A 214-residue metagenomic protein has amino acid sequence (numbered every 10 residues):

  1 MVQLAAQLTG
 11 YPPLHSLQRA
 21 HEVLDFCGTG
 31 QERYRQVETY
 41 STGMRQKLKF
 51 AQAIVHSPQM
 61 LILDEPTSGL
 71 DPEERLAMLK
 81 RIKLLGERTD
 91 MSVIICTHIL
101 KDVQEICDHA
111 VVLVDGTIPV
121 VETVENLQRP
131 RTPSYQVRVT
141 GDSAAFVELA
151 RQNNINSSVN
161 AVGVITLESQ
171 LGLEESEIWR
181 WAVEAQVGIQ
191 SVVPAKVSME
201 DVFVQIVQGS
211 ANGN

Functional and structural regions predicted by a protein language model:
Q3, Q7, L14-E32: Conserved ABC ATPase "signature" region
Q36-G43: Conserved ABC ATPase signature
S57: Conserved catalytic motifs of ABC-family nucleotide-binding domains
L61-E65: Catalytic Walker B motif of ABC-type/P-loop ATPase nucleotide-binding domains
P72-E74: Helix N-cap at the start of a conserved alpha-helix in ABC-type nucleotide-binding domains
L79-S169: ABC transporter nucleotide-binding domain
Q170-N214: C-terminal coupling/interaction segments
